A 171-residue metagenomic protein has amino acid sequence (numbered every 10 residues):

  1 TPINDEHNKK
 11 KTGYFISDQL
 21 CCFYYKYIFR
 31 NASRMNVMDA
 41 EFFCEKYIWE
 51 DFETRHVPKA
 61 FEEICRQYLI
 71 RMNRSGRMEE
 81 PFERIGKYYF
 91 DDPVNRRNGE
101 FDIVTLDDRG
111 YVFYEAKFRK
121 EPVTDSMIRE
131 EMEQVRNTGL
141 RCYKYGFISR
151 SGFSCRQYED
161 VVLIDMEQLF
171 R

Functional and structural regions predicted by a protein language model:
T1-D5: A short, conserved structural fragment
H7, T12-R171: A cross-kingdom feature that marks ATP-driven nucleic-acid transaction machinery
